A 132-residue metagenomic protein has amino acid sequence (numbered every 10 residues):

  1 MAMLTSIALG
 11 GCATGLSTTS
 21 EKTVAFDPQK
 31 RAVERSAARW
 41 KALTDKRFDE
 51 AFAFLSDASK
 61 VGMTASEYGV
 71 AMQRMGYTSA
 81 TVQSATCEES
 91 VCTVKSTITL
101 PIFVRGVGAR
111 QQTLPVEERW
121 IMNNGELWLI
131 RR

Functional and structural regions predicted by a protein language model:
M1-C12: Sec-dependent bacterial lipoprotein signal peptides
C12-D45: Short, low-complexity N-terminal intrinsically disordered segments enriched in polar/charged residues
E34, F48-T93, I102: Short solvent-exposed beta->alpha transition segments
E89-R132: Exposed beta-sheet edge and beta->alpha loop/turn motif
